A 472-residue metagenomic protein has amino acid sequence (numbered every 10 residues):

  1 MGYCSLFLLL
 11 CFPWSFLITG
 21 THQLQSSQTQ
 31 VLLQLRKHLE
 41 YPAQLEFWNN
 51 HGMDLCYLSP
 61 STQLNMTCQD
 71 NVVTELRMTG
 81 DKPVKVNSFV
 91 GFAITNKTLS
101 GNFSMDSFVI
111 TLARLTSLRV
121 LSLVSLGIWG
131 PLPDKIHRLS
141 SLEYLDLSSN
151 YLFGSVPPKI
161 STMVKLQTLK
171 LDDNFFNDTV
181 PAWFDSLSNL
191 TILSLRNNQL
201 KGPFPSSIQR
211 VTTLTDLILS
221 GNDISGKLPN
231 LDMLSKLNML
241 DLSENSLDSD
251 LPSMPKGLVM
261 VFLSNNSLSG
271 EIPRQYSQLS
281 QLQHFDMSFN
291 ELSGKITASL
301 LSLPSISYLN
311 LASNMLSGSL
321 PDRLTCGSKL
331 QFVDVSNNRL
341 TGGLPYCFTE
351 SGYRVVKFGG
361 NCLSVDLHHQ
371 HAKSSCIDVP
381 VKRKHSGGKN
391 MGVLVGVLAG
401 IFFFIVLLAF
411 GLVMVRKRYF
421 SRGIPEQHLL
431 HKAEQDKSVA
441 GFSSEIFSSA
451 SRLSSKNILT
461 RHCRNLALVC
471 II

Functional and structural regions predicted by a protein language model:
G2-N65, Q69, T74, G80-G91: Surface-exposed cap/linker segments adjacent to membranes
N65-C68, S107-R114, K135-I136, L145 (+9 more regions): Leucine-rich repeat
Q69, R114, I128, K135-R138 (+9 more regions): C-terminal capping segment of individual leucine-rich repeats
Q69-K135: LRR N-terminal entry segment and analogous cap-like coil->beta motifs
D106-A113, L132-D134, F153-P158, N177-A182 (+8 more regions): The feature encodes a structural signal of leucine-rich repeats
V120-D173: Right-handed parallel beta-helix
L126, L147-N150, L171-N174, L195-N198 (+7 more regions): Consensus "Asn ladder" position of solenoid repeat domains
T215, L234-M239, D248, P255-C470: Membrane-proximal ectodomain caps of single-pass cell-surface receptors
